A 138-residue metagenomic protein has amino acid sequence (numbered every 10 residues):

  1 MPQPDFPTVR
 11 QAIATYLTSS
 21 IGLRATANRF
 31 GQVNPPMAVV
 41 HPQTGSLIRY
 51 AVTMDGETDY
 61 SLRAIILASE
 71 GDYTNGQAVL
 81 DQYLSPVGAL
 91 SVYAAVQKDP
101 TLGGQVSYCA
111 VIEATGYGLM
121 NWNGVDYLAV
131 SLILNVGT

Functional and structural regions predicted by a protein language model:
M1-N34, T44-T138: Charged, amphipathic alpha-helical segments and their flanking helix caps
